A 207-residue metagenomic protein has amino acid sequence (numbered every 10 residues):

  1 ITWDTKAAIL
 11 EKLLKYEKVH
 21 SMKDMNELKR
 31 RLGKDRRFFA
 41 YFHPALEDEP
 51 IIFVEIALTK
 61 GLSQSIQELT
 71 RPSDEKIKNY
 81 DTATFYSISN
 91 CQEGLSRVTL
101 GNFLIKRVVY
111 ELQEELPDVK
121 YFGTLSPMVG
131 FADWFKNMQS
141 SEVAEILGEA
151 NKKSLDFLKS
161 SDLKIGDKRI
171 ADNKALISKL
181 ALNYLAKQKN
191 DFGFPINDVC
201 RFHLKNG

Functional and structural regions predicted by a protein language model:
I1-G207: Extended, composition-driven regions rather than compact fold-specific motifs
